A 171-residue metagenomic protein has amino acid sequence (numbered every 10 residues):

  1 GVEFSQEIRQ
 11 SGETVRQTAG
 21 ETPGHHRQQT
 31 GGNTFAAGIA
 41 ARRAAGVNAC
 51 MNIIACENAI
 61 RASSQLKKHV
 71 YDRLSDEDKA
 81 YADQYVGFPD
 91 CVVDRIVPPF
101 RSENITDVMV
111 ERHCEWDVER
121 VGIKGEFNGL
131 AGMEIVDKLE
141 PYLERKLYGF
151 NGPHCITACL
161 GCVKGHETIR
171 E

Functional and structural regions predicted by a protein language model:
G1-T18, G24-H26, T30-E171: Substrate/ligand-engaging "lid" and interaction regions
